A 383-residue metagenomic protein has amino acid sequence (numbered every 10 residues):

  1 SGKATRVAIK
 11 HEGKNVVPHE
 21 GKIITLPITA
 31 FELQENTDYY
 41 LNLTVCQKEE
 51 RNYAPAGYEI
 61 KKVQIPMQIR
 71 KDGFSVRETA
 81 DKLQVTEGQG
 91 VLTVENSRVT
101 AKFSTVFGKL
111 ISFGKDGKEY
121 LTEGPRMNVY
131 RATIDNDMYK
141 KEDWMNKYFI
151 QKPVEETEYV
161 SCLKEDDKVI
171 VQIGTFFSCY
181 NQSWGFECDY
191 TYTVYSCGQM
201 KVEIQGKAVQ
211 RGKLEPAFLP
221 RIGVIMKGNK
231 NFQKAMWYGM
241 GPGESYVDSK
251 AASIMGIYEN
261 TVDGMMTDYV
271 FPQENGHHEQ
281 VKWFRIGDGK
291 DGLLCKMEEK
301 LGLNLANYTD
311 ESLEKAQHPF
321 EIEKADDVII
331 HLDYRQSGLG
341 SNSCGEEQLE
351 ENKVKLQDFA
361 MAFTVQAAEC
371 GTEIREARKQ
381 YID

Functional and structural regions predicted by a protein language model:
S1-T5, K115-K118: Change "in extracellular beta-sheet-rich domains … of secreted and cell-surface proteins" to "in beta-sheet-rich domains
G2-Y58: Intrinsically disordered, low-complexity Pro/Gly/Ser/Thr-rich segments with frequent PxxP/GP/PP motifs and embedded
N15, P27-N36, E49-R51, I65-D383: Beta-strand/loop-rich accessory regions of lumenal/periplasmic or secreted enzymes, predominantly carbohydrate-active
